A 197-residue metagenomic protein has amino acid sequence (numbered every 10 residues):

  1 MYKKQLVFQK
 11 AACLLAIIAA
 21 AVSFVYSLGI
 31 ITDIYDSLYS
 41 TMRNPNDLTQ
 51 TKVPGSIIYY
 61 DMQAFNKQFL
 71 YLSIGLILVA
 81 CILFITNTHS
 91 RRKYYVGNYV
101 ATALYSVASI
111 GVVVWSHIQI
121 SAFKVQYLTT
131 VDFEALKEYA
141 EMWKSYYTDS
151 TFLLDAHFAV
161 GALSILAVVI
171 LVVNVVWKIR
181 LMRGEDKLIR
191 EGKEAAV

Functional and structural regions predicted by a protein language model:
M1-A20, Y94-V107, V173-N174: Alpha-helical transmembrane segments and their helix-start/interface "positive-inside/aromatic belt" motifs in integral
M1-Q5, G55-Y94: Alpha-helical transmembrane segments and their immediate interhelical/interface regions in integral membrane proteins
Y2-L6, I85-G97, I118-T130, S164-V197: Cytosolic juxtamembrane helix at the C-terminal end of the final transmembrane segment
L6-L14, D149-A159: Loop-to-transmembrane boundary segments
L15-T32, V100-A122: Hydrophobic alpha-helical membrane-insertion segments
I18-V25, G29, L76-I82, G111-V114 (+1 more regions): Alpha-helical transmembrane segments
D33-F65, W115-H157: Interfacial non-cytosolic loop connecting adjacent transmembrane helices
N66-G75, L154-I165: Alpha-helical transmembrane segments of polytopic membrane proteins
